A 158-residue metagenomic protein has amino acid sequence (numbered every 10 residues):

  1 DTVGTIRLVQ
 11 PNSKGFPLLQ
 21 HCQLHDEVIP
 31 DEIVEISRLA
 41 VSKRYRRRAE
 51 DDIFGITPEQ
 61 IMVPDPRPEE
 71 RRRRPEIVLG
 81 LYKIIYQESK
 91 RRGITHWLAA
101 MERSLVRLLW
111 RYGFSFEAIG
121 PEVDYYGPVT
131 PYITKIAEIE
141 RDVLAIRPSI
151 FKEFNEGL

Functional and structural regions predicted by a protein language model:
D1-Q10: Conserved beta-strand in the GNAT
T2, W97, E140: Functionally constrained cores in energy, signaling, and assembly domains
P11-V129, I133: Acyl-donor binding region in acyl/amide transferases
E117-L158: Charge-rich, low-complexity intrinsically disordered segments
